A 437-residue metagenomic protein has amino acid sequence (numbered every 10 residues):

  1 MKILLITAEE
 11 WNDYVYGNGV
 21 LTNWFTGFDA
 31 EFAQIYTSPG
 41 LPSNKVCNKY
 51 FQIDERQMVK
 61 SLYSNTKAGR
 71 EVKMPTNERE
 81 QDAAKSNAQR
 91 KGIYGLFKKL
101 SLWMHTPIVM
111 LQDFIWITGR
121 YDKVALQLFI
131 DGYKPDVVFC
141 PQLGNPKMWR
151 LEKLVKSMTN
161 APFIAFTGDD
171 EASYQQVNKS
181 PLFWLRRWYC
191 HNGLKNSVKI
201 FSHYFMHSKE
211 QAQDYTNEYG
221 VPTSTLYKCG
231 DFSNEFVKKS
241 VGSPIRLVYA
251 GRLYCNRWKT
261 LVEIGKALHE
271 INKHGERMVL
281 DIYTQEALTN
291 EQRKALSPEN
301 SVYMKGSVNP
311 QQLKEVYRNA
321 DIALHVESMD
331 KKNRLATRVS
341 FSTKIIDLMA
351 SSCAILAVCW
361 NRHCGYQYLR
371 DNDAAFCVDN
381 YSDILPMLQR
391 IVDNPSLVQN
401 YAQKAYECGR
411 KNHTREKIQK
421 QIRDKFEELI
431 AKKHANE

Functional and structural regions predicted by a protein language model:
M1-A83, T223, D231, H269-I271 (+1 more regions): N-terminal subdomain of nucleotide-sugar transferases
P39, N192, N196-T223, Y366 (+1 more regions): A short, active-site helix/loop in glycosyltransferases that binds the activated sugar's phosphate group
Y121-V124, L128, R150, L154-M158 (+2 more regions): Membrane-proximal helix-turn-helix segments that form the acceptor-binding/catalytic region of lipid-linked
E210, K228-C229: Carbohydrate-associated surface elements
D231-N234, S240-A295, Y303-Q311: Conserved catalytic-core segment of nucleotide-activated headgroup transferases in glycan assembly
N256-K259, L313, A323-M349, I355-Q367: Nucleotide-sugar-dependent
W360-Q389: Change "using UDP/GDP/dTDP sugars" to "using nucleotide sugars
D379-S382, P386, P395-E427: A charged, aromatic-enriched C-terminal amphipathic alpha-helix characteristic of glycosyltransferases across folds
